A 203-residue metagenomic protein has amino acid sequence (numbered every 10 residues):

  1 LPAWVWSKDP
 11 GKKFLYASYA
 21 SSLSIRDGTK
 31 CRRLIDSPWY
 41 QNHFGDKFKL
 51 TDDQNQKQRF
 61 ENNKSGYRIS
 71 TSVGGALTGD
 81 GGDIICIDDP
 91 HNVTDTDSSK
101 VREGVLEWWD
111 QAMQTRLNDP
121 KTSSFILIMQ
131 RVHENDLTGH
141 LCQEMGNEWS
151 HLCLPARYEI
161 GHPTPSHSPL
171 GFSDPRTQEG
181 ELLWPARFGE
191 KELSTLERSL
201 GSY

Functional and structural regions predicted by a protein language model:
L1, I25-T29, N135-L141: A short acidic (Asp/Glu
L1-D9: Walker A/P-loop NTP-binding motif
P10-K12, S65-G66, G81-G82, K121-S123 (+1 more regions): Short glycine-/polar-rich loops that comprise or flank the Walker A/P-loop and associated switch/sensor motifs
L15-S18, I69-S70, C86, I126-M129 (+1 more regions): A structural signal for short, well-ordered beta-strand segments and their strand-loop junctions that often border
A17-G74: Conserved nucleotide-state-sensing and coupling region of NTP-binding domains
S21-S22, G75-A76, H91-N92, R131-E134 (+1 more regions): Short, solvent-exposed loop/turn segments at secondary-structure junctions
K57-A112: Conserved RecA-like ASCE ATPase "motif II neighborhood" in helicase/translocase motors
T96-Y203: Non-catalytic, compositionally simple segments
